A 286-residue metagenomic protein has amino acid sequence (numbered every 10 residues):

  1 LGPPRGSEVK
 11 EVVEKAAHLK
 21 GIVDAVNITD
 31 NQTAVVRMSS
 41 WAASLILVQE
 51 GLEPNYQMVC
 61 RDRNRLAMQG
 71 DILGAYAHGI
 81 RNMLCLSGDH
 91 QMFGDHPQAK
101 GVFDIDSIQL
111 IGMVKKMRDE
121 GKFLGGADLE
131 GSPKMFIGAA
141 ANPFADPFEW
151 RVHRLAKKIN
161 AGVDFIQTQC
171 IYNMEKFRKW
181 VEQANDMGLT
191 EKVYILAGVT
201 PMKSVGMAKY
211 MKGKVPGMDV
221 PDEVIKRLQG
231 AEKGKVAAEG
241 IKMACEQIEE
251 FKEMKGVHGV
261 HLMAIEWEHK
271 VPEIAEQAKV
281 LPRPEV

Functional and structural regions predicted by a protein language model:
L1-E11, Q32, P54-L66, M135-W150 (+1 more regions): Active-site mouth loops of central-metabolism enzymes
P4-L19, S39-S40, L66-I72, D146-K158 (+1 more regions): Short, acidic/polar
E8-K10, A34-I46, N64-G70, H90-M113 (+4 more regions): Active-site-adjacent beta->alpha loops and helix N-cap segments on the catalytic face of soluble alpha/beta enzymes
G21-A25, E50-P54, G79-R81, P133-I137 (+3 more regions): Short, well-ordered coil/turn segments that N-cap beta-strands
V26, A75, K158, G162 (+2 more regions): Conserved, mostly hydrophobic/aromatic
V26-V36, M58-V59, C85, D164-N173 (+1 more regions): Catalytic beta/alpha-barrel core
C60-H78: Glycine-rich anion/phosphate-binding loops
G88, G101-E130, A140-A145, M187-E249 (+1 more regions): Active-site pocket-lining/capping segments in soluble small-molecule metabolic enzymes
